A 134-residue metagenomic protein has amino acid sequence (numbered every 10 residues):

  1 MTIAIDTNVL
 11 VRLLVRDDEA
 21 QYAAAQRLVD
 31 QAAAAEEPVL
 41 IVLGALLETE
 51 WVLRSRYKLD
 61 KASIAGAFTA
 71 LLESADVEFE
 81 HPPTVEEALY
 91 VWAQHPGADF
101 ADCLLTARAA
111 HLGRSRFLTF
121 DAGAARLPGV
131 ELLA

Functional and structural regions predicted by a protein language model:
M1-I41, R56-S63, L127, A134: Short, well-structured N-terminal submotif of metal-dependent ribonuclease cores
T7, D102-C103: Conserved glycosyltransferase catalytic-site signature
Q31-A32, L71, V91, L112-R114: Hydrophobic helix-cap positions at the C-terminus of alpha-helices in RecA-like/P-loop ATPase nucleotide-binding cores
A35-V39, D76, G113-R116: Short active-site oxyanion
L43-A45, F68-Q94: Acidic catalytic patch
A45, T84, L104-L105, G123-A124: Alpha-helix capping/helix-boundary segments
T106-A134: Acidic, PIN/NYN-like endoribonuclease modules and their adjacent C-terminal/linker elements
